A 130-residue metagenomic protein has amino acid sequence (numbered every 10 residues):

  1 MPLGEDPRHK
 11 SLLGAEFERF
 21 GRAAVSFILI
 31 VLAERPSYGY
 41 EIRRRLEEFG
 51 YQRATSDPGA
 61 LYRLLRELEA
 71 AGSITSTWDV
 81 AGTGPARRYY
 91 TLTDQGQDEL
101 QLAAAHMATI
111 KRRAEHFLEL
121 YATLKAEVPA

Functional and structural regions predicted by a protein language model:
M1-F27, A103, I110: Intrinsically disordered, low-complexity serine/threonine- and proline-rich regulatory segments
P2-E5, D98-A130: Amphipathic alpha-helical dimerization/coiled-coil segments that flank or bridge DNA-binding/regulatory modules
E16-A60: N-terminal helix-turn-helix DNA-binding core of bacterial DNA-binding proteins
L46, G50, W78-V80, D94: Short, well-ordered turn and helix-capping elements at secondary-structure junctions
Y62-E67: Short, hydrophobic-biased segments on the C-terminal half of alpha helices that form "recognition helices"
E69-T83, T91: Beta-hairpin "wing" of winged helix-turn-helix
G82-A104: Basic, amphipathic "hinge/linker" alpha-helix immediately C-terminal to the N-terminal HTH DNA-binding motif
